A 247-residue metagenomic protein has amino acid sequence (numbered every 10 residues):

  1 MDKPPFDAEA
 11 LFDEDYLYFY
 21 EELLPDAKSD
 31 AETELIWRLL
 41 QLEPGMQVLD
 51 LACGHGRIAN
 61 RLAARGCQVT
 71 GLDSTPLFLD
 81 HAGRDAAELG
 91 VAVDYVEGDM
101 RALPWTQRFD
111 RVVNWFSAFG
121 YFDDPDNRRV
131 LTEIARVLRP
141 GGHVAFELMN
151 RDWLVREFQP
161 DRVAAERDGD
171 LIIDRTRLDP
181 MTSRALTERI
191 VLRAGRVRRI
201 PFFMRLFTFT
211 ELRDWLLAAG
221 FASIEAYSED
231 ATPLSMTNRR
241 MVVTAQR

Functional and structural regions predicted by a protein language model:
M1-M46: Conserved class I S-adenosyl-L-methionine
A52-G56: Class I SAM-dependent methyltransferase "Motif I" SAM/SAH-binding loop
R57-A102: Class I SAM-dependent methyltransferase SAM/SAH-binding core
R101-R111: A short acidic, Gly/Pro-enriched loop at the edge of an enzyme's catalytic core that lines a small-molecule cofactor
D110-P125: A short SAM/SAH-binding and catalytic strip from SAM-dependent methyltransferases
P125, A145-W215: SAM-dependent methyltransferase
R128-P140: A short glycine-rich, Lys/Arg-flanked "PGG" loop and its adjoining helix->strand segment in the class I
F209-R247: C-terminal lobe and adjacent flexible extensions of AdoMet/dcAdoMet transferase-like proteins
